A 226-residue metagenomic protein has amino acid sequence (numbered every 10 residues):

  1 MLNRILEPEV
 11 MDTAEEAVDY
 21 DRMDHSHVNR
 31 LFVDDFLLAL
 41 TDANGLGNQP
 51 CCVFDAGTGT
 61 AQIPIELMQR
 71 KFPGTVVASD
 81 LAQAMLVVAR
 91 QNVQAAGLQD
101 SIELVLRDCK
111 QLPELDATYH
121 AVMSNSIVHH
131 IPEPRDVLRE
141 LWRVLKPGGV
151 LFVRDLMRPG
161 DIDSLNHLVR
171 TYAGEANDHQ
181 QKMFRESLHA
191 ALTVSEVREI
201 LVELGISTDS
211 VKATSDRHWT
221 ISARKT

Functional and structural regions predicted by a protein language model:
M1-D21: N-terminal, positively charged/glycine-rich alpha-helical extensions of SAM-dependent methyltransferases
S26-Q49: Conserved alpha-helix/loop element of class I SAM-dependent methyltransferases that forms part of the SAM/SAH-binding
F54-A56, A61-Q111: Class I SAM-dependent methyltransferase SAM/SAH-binding core
K110-A121: A short acidic, Gly/Pro-enriched loop at the edge of an enzyme's catalytic core that lines a small-molecule cofactor
A121-E133: A short SAM/SAH-binding and catalytic strip from SAM-dependent methyltransferases
D136-P147: A short glycine-rich, Lys/Arg-flanked "PGG" loop and its adjoining helix->strand segment in the class I
G149-D155: Conserved beta-strand signature within the Rossmann-like core of class I S-adenosyl-L-methionine
L156-L204, D209-A213, H218-W219: C-terminal alpha-helical "lid/dimerization" subdomain adjacent to the S-adenosyl-L-methionine
